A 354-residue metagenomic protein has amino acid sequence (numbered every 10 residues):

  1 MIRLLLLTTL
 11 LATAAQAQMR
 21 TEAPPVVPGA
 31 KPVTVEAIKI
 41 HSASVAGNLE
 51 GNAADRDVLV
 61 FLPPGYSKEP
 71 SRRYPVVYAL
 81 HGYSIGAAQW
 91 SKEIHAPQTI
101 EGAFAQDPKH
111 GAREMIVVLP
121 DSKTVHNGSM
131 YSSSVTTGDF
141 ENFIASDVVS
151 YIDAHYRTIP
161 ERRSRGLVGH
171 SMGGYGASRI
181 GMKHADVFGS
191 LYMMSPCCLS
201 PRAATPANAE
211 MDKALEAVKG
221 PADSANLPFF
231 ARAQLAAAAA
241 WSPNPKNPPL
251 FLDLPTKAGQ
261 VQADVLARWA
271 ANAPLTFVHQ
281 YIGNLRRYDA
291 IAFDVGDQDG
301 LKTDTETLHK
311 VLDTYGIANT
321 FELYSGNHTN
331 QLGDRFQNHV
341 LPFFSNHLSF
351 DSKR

Functional and structural regions predicted by a protein language model:
M1-L7: Sec-dependent signal peptide recognition, specifically the positively charged N-region followed immediately by
T8-A17: Hydrophobic h-region of N-terminal signal peptides that target proteins for export in Gram-negative bacteria
Q18-R354: Non-catalytic cap/lid and distal C-terminal segments of serine-dependent acyl enzymes
